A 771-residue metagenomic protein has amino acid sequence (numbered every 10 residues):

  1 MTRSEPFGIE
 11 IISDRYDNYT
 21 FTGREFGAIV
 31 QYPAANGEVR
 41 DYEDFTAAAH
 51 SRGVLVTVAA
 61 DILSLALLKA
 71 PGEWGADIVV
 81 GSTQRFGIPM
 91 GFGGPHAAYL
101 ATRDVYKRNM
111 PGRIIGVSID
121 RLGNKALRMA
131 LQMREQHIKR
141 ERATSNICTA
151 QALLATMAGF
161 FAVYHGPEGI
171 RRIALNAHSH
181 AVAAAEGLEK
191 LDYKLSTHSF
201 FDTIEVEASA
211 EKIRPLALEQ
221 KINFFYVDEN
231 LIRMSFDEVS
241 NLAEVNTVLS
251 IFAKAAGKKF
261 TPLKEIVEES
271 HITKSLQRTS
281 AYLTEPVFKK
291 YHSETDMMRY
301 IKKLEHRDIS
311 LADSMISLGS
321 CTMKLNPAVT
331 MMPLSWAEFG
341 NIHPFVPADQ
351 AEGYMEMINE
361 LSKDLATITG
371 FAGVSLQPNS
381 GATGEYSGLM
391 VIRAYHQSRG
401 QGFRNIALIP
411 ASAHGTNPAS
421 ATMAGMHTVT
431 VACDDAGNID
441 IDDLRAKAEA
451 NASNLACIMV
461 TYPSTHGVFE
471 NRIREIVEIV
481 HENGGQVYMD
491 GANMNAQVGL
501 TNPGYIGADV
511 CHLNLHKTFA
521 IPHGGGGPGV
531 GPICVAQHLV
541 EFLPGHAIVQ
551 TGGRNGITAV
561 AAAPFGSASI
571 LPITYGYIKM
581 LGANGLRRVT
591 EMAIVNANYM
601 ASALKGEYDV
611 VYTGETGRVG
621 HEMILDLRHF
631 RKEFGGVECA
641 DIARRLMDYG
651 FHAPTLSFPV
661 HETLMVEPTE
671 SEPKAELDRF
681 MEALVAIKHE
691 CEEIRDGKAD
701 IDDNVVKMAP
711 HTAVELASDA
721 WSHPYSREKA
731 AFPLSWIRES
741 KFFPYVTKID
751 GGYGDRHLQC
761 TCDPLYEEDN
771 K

Functional and structural regions predicted by a protein language model:
M1-A126, L188, F201, E205 (+4 more regions): Conserved PLP-enzyme active-site core in the AAT-like
T2-F7, L122, A130, R134-C148 (+7 more regions): Non-catalytic terminal extensions of PLP-dependent enzymes
I88-A101, V105-Y106, A150-L154, S240 (+5 more regions): Conserved phosphate/anionic-ligand binding catalytic regions in large, soluble enzymes, centered on
T574-G576: Active-site-proximal cap/loop segments of hydrolase catalytic domains
